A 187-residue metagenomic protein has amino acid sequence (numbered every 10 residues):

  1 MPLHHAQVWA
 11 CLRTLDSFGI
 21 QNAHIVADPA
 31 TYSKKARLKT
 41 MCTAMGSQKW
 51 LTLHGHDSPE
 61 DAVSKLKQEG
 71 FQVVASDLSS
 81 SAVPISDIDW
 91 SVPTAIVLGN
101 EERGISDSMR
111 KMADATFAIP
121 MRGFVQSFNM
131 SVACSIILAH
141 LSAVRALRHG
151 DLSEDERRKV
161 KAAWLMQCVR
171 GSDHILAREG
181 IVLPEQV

Functional and structural regions predicted by a protein language model:
M1-S81, H140-V187: RNA substrate-binding interface of SAM-dependent RNA methyltransferases
Q21, T94, D114: Conserved acidic residues
V26-A27, D57, D77, N100 (+1 more regions): Short beta->alpha connector loops at strand-helix junctions that form conserved, small/polar/Pro-enriched
I85: Short clusters of hydrophobic/aromatic residues that line enzyme substrate/ligand-binding pockets
D89-W90, M109: Structural alpha-helical scaffold elements that stabilize or flank donor/cofactor-binding regions in carbohydrate
G104-S108: SF2 helicase motor core recognition
R110-E154: Structured adenosyl-cofactor binding patch, chiefly the S-adenosyl-L-methionine
